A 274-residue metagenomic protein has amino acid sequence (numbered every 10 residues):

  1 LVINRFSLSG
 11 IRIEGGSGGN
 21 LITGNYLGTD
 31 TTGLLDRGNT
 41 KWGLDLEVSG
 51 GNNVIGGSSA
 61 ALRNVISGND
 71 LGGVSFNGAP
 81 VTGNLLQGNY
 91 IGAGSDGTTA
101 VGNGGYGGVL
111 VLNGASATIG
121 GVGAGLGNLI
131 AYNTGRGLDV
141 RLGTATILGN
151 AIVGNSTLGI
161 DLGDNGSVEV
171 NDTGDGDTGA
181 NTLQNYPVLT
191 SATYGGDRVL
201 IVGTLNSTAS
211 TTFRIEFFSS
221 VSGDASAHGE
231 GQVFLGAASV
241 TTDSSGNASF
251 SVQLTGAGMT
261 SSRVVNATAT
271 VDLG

Functional and structural regions predicted by a protein language model:
L1-G274: Extracellular parallel beta-helix/beta-solenoid repeat domains
